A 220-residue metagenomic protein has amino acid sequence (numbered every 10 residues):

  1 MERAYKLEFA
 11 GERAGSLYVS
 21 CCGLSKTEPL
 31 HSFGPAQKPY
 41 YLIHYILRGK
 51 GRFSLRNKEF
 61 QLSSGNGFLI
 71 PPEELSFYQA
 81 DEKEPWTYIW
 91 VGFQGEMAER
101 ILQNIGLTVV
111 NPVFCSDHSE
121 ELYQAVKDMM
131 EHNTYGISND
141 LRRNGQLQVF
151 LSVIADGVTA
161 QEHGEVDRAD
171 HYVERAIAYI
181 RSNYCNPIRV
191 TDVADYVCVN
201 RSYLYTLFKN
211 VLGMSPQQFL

Functional and structural regions predicted by a protein language model:
E2-L7, A14-V109: N-terminal regulatory/effector-sensing and dimerization cores that precede helix-turn-helix DNA-binding domains
R13-S16, R56, I137, L141-N144 (+3 more regions): Non-catalytic, surface-exposed connector residues within folded enzymatic/regulatory domains
C21, F77, P112, Y179 (+1 more regions): Conserved beta-strand positions that form and line the central face of beta-propeller blades
V91-R100, N104, S116-R181, Y203-Y205: An amphipathic alpha-helical interaction segment
V109-C115: Short, charged recognition helix plus adjacent turn of helix-turn-helix-like nucleic-acid-binding domains
R175, R181, N186-L220: Basic/polar phosphate-binding segments, predominantly the helix-turn-helix DNA-binding elements of transcriptional
